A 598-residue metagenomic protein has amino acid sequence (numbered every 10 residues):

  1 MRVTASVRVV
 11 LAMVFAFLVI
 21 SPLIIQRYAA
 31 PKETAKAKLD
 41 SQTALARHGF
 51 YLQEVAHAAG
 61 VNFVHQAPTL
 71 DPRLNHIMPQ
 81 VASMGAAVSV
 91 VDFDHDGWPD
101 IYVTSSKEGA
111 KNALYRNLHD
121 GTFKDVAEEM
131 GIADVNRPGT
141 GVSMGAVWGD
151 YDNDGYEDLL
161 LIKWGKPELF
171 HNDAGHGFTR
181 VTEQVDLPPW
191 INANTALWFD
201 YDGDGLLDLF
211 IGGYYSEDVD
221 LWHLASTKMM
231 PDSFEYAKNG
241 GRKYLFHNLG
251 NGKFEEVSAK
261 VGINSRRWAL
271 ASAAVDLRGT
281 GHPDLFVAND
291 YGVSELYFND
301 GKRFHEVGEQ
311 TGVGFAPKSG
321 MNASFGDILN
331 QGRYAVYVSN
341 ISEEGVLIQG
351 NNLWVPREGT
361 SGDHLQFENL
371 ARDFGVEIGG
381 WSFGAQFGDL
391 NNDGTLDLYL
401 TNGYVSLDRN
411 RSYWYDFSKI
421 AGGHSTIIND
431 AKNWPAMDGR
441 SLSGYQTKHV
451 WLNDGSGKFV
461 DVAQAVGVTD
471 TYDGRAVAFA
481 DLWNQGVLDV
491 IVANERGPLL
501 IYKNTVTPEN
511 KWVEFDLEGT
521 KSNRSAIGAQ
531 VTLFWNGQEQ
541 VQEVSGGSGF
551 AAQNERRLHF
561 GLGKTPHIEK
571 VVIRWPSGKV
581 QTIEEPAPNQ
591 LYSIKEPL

Functional and structural regions predicted by a protein language model:
R2-L11, A16-K38, A44-Q53, A58-A59 (+7 more regions): Gly/Ser/Thr/Pro-enriched helix-cap/hinge segments flanking short amphipathic alpha-helices
S41, L52, A110-V126, K166-V181 (+7 more regions): Beta-propeller blade repeat segments, especially FG-GAP/WD-type strand-to-loop junctions in 6- to 7-bladed propeller
L52, W98-S105, D154-K163, L209-G213 (+5 more regions): Hydrophobic beta-strand segments that make up the repeating blades of beta-propeller and related beta-repeat
V61-A87, M130-V147, D186-L197, N239 (+8 more regions): Repeat-based blade/solenoid architectures
G85-H95, R116, V142-E157, H171 (+9 more regions): Beta-propeller blade termini
E129-V147, I162-Y201, I211-Y236, G240-R242 (+1 more regions): Asp-box/WD-like beta-propeller blade repeats and closely related beta-sheet repeat scaffolds
W190-W198, G205, A316-R409, Y472-E509: Repeat-solenoid scaffold signature
Y214-K238, S339-V346, Y404-L442: Short, conserved, GDST-rich strand-edge loop motifs in beta-rich repeat architectures
